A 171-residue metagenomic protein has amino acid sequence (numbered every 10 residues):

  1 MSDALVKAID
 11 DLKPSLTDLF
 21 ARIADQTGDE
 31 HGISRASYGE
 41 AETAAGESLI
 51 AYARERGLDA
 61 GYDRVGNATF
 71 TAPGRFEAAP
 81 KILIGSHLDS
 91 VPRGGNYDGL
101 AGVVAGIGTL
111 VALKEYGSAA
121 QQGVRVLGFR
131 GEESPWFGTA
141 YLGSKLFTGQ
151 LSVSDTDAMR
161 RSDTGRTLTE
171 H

Functional and structural regions predicted by a protein language model:
M1-I33, P73: N-terminal hydrophobic or amphipathic helices/low-complexity stretches enriched in small/hydrophobic/Pro/Gly
T27-P73: A non-catalytic alpha/beta surface segment that caps or lines the substrate-entry region of metallo-dependent hydrolase
A60-N96: Active-site cofactor/substrate anionic-group-binding motifs, chiefly glycine- and Lys/Arg-rich phosphate-binding loops
I84-S86, R93-E132: Alpha-helical metal-binding/catalytic segments enriched in His/Glu/Asp
G95-Y97, P135-L142: Short acidic, glycine/serine/threonine-rich loops at helix termini
L100-A105, E115, A140-L151: A glycine- and small-aliphatic-rich helix-loop capping segment at beta-alpha/alpha-beta transitions that lines
R125, G143-E170: A glycine-rich helix N-cap at a beta->alpha junction
